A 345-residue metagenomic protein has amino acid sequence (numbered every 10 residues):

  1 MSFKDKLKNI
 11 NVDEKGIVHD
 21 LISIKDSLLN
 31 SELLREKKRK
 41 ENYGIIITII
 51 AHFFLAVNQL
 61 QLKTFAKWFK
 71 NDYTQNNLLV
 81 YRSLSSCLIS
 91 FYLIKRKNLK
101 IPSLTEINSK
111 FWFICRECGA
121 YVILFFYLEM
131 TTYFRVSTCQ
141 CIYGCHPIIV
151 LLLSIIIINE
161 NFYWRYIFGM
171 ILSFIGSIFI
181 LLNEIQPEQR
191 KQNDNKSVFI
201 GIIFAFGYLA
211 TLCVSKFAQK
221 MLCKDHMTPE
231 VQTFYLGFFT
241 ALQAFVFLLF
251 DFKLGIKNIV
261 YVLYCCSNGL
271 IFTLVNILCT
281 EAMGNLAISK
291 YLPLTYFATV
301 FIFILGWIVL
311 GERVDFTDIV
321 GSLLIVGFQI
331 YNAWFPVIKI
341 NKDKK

Functional and structural regions predicted by a protein language model:
K4-N77, R190-M221, D343-K345: Glycine-/small-residue-enriched transmembrane alpha-helix faces in small-molecule transporters and effluxers
G16-D26, D72-V122, A210-S215, F234-D251 (+1 more regions): Transmembrane alpha-helices of multi-pass small-molecule transport proteins
D20, L292-K345: C-terminal-most transmembrane helix of multi-pass membrane proteins
G44-A51, K100-F126, I200-Y208, G255-L274: Loop-to-transmembrane-helix transition segments
N77-V80, L84, E129-N161, I167 (+1 more regions): Specific alpha-helical transmembrane segments that line the substrate/conduction pathway and gating interfaces
S86-S109, S177-D194, T240-L263, I308 (+2 more regions): Membrane-interface helix-cap regions at the ends of transmembrane helices in multi-pass membrane proteins
C139-C145, C223-F238, T273-I308: Helix-helix packing/entry segments at the starts of transmembrane helices
Q140-Y143, N159-F179, G201, G306-F328: Loop-to-transmembrane alpha-helix entry segments
